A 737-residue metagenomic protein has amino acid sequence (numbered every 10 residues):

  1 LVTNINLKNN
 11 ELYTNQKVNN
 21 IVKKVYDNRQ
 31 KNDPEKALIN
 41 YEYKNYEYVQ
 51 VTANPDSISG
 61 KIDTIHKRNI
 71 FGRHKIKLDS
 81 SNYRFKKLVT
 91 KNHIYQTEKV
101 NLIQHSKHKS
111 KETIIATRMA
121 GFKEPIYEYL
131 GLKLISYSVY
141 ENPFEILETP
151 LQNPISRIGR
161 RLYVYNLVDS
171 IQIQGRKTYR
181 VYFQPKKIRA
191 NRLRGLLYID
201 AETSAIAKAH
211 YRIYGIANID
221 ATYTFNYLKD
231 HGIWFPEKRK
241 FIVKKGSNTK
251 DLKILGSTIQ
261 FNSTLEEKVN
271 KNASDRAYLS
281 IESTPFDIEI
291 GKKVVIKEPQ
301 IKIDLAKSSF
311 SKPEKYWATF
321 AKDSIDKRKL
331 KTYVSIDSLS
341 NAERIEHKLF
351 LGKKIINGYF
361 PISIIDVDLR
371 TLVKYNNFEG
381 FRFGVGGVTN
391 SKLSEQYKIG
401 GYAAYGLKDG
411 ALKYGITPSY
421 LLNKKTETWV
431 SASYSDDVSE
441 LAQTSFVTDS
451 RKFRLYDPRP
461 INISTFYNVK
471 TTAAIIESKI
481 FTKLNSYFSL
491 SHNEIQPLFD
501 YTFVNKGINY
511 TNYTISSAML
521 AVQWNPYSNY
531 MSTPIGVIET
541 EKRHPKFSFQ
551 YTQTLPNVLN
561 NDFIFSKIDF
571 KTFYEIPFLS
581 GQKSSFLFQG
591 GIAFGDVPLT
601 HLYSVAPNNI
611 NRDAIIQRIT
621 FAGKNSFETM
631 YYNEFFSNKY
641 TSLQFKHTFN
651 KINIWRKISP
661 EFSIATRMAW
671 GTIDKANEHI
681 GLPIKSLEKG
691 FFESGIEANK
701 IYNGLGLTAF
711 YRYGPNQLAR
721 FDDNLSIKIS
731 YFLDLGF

Functional and structural regions predicted by a protein language model:
L1-K17, V243-S247, I254: Periplasmic N-terminal soluble interaction domains immediately after the signal peptide in Gram-negative
Y13-T178, Q184-R192, Q260-K374, I463 (+8 more regions): Structured extracytoplasmic
N40, Q174-Y182, T203-H210, I233-K238 (+2 more regions): Short, hydrophobic/aromatic-rich segments at coil-to-beta transitions
I146-P150, T284-F286, I290-F737: Exposed, low-structure sequence patches enriched in small/polar residues
Q184, L196-S204, V388, E697: Short conserved beta-strand segments at catalytic cores or DNA/RNA-binding microdomains of nucleic-acid binding
K186-I188, Y198-T203, K229-I233, K245-S247: Extended serine/threonine-enriched, polar tracts that run as long, contiguous segments within proteins
R189-N191, G215-Y223, S274-E282, F565-D569 (+1 more regions): Amphipathic hydrophobic-ligand
G195, A221-G232: Extended lipid/amphipathic-ligand handling interfaces
